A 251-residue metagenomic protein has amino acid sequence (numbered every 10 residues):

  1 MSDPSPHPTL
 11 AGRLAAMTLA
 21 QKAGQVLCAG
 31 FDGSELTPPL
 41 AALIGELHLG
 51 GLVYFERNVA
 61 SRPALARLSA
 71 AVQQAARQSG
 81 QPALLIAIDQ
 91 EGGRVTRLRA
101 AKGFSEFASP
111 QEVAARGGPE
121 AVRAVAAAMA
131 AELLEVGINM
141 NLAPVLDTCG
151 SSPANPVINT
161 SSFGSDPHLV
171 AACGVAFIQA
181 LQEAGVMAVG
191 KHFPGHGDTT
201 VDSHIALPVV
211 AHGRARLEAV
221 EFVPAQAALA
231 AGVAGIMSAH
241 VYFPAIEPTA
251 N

Functional and structural regions predicted by a protein language model:
P6-E35, F177: Boundary/entry segment of secreted carbohydrate-active catalytic domains
A11, A130, V157, I178 (+1 more regions): Short glycine-/small-residue-rich flexible loop motifs, especially phosphate/cofactor-binding loops
Q21, L47, A231: Structured loop/turn residues at beta-strand edges in well-structured enzyme cores
Q25, G80-L84, I138-N139, Q182-M187 (+1 more regions): Short, well-ordered coil/turn segments that N-cap beta-strands
D32-E46, A121-E132, E218-A225: Short, acidic/polar
G45-V170, H192, D198-A211, A239-N251: Enzymes and membrane/adaptor proteins characterized by extended Gly/Ser/Thr/Asp/Glu-rich, aromatic-dotted
C173-P194, T200-S203, G213-G235: Phosphate/pyrophosphate-binding betaalpha-module
